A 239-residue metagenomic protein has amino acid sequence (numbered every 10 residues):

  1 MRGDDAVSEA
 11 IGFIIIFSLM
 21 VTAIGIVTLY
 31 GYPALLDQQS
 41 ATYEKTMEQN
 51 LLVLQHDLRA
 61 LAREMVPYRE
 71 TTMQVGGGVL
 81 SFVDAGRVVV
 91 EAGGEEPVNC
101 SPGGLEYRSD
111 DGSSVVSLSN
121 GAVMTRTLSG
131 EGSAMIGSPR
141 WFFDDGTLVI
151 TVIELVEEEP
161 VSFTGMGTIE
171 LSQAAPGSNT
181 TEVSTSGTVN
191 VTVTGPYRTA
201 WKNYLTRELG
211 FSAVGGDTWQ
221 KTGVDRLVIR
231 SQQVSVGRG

Functional and structural regions predicted by a protein language model:
R2-G31, V53-Q55: N-terminal single-pass transmembrane signal-anchor helix
F13, T28-D144: Beta-strand/loop motifs with alternating small/hydrophobic and polar/acidic residues, enriched in the first structured
F17-V21, L35-Q39, H56, V149-E158: Generic detector of short, locally flexible boundary/turn motifs and exposed helical patches
G93-G239: Intrinsically disordered, low-complexity regions enriched in Pro/Ser/Thr/Gly and acidic residues
